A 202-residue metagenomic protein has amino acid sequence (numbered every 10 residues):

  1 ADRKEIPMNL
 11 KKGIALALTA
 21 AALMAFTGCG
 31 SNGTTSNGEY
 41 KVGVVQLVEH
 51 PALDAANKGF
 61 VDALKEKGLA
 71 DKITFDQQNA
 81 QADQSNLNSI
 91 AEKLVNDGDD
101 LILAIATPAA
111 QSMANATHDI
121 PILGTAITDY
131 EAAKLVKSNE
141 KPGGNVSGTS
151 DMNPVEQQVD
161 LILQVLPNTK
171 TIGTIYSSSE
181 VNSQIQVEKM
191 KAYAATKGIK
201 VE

Functional and structural regions predicted by a protein language model:
A1-K41, E66, N96: Short, low-complexity disordered leader/linker segments with a strong preference for bacterial N-terminal type II
S31-V42, K67-K72, P142, L163-T171: Immediate post-signal peptide segment of exported/extracytoplasmic ligand-binding proteins
E39-V61, K67, D76-L87, S179-S183: Extracytoplasmic "Venus flytrap"
V42-Q46, F60, S147-K197: An alpha-beta-alpha
E49-P51, P108-Q111, T128-A132, N153-V155 (+1 more regions): Solvent-exposed loop/turn segments at secondary-structure junctions within structured extracellular/periplasmic domains
A52, A56-A63, N86-I90, I105-A109 (+3 more regions): Stable alpha-helical elements in mature extracytoplasmic
E66-L87, N145, Y193-E202: Short beta-strand elements in bilobed, periplasmic/extracellular small-molecule ligand-binding domains
A80-K137: Beta-alpha junction/loop-to-helix N-cap segments that form part of ligand/metal-binding clefts
